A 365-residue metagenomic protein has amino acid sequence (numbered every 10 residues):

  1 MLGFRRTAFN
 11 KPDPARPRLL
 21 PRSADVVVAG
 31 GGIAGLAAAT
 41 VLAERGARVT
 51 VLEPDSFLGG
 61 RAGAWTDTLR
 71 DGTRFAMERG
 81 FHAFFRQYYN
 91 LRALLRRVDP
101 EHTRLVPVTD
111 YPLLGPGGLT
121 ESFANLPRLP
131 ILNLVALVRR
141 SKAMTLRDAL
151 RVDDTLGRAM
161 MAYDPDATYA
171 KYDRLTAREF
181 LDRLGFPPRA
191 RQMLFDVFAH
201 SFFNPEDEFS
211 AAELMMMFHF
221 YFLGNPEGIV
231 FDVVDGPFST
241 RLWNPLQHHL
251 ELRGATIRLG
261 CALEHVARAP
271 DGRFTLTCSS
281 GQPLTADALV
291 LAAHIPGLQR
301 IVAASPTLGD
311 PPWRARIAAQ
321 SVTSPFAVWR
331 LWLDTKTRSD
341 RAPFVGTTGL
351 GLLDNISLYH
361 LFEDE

Functional and structural regions predicted by a protein language model:
M1-V26, E44-R45: Extreme N-terminal leader/targeting segments of oxidoreductases
L2-G3, C261-E365: Mid-domain catalytic core of redox enzymes that form a hydrophobic substrate pocket/lid adjacent to a catalytic redox
P21-V51: N-terminal Rossmann-like FAD-binding beta1-loop-alpha1 element of flavoenzymes
A34, F57, P296: Conserved Rossmann-like nucleotide-cofactor binding loop
A43-T68: Glycine-rich FAD pyrophosphate-binding loop
R70-V106: Conserved FAD-binding subdomain of flavin-dependent enzymes
L91-R92, R96-R97, H102-A211: Mobile amphipathic helical/loop "lid" adjacent to a hydrophobic cofactor/ligand pocket
M216-S280, L284-A288: Helical element adjacent to the flavin cofactor pocket in flavoenzyme catalytic cores
